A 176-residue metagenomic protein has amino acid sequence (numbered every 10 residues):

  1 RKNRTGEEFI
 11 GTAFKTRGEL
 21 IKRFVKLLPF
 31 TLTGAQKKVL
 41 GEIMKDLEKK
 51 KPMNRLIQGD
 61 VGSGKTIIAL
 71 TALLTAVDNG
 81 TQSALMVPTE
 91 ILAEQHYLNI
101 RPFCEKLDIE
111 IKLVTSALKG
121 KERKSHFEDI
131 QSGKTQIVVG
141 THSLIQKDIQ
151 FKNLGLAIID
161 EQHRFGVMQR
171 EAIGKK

Functional and structural regions predicted by a protein language model:
R1-S63, I67-A84: Pre-Walker A segment
V25, P29, G41-E48, L74 (+5 more regions): Signal for well-folded cores of large energy- and translation-related assemblies
Q36, V61, T89, V139 (+1 more regions): Conserved hydrophobic/aromatic pocket- or pore-lining residues that grip, position, or stack substrates in active sites
K49-K50, T75-N79, C104-L107, E128-G133 (+2 more regions): Conserved catalytic network of the ASCE P-loop NTPase/AAA+ motor domain
G80-A84, E110, G133-I137, N153-L156: Loop/turn-to-beta-strand initiation segments
L92-Q131: Conserved helix-turn-beta segment of the N-terminal RecA-like "Helicase ATP-binding" lobe in SF1/SF2 helicases
A117-V138, I145-L154: Conserved motor-coupling elements within RecA-like helicase/translocase cores
D129, S143-K176: SF2 helicase catalytic motif II
